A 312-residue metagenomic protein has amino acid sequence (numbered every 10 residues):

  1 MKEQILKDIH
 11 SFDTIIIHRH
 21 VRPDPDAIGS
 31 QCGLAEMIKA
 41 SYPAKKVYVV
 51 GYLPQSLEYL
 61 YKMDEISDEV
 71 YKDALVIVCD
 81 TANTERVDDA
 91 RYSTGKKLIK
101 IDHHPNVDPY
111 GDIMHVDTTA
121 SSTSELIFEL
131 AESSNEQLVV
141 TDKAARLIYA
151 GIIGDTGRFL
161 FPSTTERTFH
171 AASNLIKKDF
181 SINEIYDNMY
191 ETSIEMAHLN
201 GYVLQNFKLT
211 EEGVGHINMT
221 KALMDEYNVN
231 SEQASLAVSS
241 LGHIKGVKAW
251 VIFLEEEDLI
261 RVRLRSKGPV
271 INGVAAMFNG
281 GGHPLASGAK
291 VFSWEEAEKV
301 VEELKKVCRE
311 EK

Functional and structural regions predicted by a protein language model:
M1-Q4, D80, E132-N135: Short, motif-level signal for alpha-helix interfacial/capping segments enriched in acidic residues and aromatics/proline
K2-P25, G29-E58, D68-A74, G154-K312: Hydrophobic helix-and-loop "lid/oligomerization" segment in the mid-to-C-terminal part of catalytic domains
G33-A35, S93-K96, V116-D117, H170: Glycine-rich, phosphate-binding/catalytic loops in enzymes
V49, V78, K100, H115-D117 (+1 more regions): Structural signal for conserved beta-strand scaffold positions within catalytic alpha/beta enzyme cores
P54-M63, T119: Glycine-rich oxoanion-binding loops at beta->alpha junctions
Y59-I113: Active-site cofactor/cluster-binding pocket
S67, D88-A90, M114-D117, E136-V139 (+2 more regions): A generic local secondary-structure boundary/capping motif
H104-A171: Short alpha-helices
